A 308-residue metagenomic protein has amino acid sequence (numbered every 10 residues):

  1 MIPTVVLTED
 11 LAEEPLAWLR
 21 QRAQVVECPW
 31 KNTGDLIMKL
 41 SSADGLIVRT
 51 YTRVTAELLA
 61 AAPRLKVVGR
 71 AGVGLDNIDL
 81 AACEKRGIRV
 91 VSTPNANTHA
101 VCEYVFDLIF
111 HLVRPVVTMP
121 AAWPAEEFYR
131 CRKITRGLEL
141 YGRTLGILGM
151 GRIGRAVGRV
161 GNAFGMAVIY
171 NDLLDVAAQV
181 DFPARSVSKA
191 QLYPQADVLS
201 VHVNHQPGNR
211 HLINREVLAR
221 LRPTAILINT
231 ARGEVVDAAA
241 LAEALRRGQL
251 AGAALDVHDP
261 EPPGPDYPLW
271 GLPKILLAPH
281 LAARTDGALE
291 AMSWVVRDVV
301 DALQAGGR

Functional and structural regions predicted by a protein language model:
M1-V91, P194, N214-E216: An N-terminal-biased, well-structured beta-alpha scaffold segment characteristic of Rossmann-like dinucleotide-binding
C28-P29, A71-G72, I88-H99, A190 (+2 more regions): Short beta->alpha connector loops at strand-helix junctions that form conserved, small/polar/Pro-enriched
V54-E57, L173-P268: Rossmann-like adenosine-cofactor binding region
R86, P94-T144, R159: Phosphate-binding beta-alpha-beta segment of Rossmann-like dinucleotide-binding domains, i.e., the NAD(P)
M150-G151: Glycine-rich Rossmann-fold phosphate-binding loop(s) that bind the pyrophosphate of adenine dinucleotide cofactors
G154-R155: N-terminal Rossmann-fold NAD(P) dinucleotide-binding loop
L272-A291, D298: Adenosine-phosphate binding glycine-rich loop
E290-R308: Internal hydrophobic alpha-helix adjacent to the cofactor/substrate pocket in enzyme cavities
